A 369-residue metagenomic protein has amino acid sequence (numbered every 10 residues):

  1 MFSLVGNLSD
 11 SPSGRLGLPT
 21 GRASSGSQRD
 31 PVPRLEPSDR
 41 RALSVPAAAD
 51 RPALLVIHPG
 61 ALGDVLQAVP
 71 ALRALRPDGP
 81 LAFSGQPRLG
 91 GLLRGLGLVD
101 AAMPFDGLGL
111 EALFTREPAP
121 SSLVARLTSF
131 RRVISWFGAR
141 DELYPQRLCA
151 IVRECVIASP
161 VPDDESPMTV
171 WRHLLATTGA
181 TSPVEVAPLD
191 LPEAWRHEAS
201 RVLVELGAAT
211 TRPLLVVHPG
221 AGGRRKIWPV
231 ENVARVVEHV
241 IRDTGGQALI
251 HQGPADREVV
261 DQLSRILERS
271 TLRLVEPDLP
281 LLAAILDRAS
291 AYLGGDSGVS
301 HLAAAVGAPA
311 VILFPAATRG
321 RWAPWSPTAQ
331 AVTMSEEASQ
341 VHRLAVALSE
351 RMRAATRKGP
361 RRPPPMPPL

Functional and structural regions predicted by a protein language model:
F2-L369: Catalytic machinery of carbohydrate-active enzymes, primarily nucleotide-sugar-dependent glycosyltransferases
